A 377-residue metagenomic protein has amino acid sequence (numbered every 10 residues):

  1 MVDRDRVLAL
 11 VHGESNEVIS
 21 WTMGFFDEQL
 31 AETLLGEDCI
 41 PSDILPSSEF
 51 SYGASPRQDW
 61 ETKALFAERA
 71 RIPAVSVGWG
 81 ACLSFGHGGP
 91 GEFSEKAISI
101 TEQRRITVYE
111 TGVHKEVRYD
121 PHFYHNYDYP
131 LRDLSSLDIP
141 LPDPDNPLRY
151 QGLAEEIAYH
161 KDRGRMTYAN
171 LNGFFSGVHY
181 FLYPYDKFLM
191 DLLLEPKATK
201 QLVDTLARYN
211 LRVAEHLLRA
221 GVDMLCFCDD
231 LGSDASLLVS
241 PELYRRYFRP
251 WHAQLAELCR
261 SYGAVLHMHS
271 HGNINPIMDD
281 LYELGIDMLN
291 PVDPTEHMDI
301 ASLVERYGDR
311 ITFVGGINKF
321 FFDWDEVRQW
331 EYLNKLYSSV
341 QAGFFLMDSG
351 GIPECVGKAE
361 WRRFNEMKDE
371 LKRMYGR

Functional and structural regions predicted by a protein language model:
M1-P56, I106-V108, E116-P121, L134-R377: Active-site loop segments of alpha/beta catalytic cores
V2, D59, I100-T101: General helical secondary-structure elements
A31-G88: Segments that shape or occlude catalytic/ligand-binding pockets
G53, A70, Y124-P130, L134: Intrinsically disordered, low-complexity transcriptional activation regions of bZIP and related transcription factors
G80, G89, E116-D128: A composition/biophysics-driven feature that prefers long, compositionally simple stretches
P90-S99: A structural signal for short, hydrophobic beta-strand segments that form beta-sheets in beta-rich/all-beta domains
I100-E110, E116, N126: Generic recognition of long tandem-repeat/solenoid scaffolds
